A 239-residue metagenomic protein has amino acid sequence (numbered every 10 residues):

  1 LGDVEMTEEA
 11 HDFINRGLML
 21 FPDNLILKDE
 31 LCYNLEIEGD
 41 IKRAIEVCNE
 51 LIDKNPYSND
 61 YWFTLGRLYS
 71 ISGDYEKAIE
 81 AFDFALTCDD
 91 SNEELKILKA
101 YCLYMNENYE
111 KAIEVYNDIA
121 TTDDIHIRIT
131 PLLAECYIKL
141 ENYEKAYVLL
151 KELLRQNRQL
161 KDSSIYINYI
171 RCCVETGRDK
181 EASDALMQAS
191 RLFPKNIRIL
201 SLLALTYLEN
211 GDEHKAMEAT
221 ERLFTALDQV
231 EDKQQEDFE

Functional and structural regions predicted by a protein language model:
D3, I37-E38, I71-S72, M105-N106 (+3 more regions): Register position in tetratricopeptide repeats
R16-G17, E50-L51, F84-A85, D118-I119 (+3 more regions): Canonical positions in the second alpha-helix
P22, P56, D90, D124 (+3 more regions): Short coil turns that delineate tetratricopeptide repeat
I26, D60, E94, R128 (+2 more regions): Start-of-helix register in tetratricopeptide repeats
